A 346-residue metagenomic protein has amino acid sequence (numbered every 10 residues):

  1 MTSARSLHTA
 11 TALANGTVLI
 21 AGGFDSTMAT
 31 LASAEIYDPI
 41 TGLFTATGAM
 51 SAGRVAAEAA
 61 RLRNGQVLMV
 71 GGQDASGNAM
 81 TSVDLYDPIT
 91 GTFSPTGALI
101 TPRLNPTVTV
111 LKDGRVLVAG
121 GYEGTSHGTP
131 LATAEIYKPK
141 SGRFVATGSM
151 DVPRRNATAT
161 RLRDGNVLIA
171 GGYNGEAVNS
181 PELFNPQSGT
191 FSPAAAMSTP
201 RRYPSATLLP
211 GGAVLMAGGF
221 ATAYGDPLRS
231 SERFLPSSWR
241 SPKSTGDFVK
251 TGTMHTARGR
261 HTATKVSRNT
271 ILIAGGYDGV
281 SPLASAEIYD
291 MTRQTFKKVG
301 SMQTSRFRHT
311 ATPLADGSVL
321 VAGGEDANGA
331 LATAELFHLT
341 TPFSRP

Functional and structural regions predicted by a protein language model:
M1-P346: Kelch-like beta-propeller repeat domains
